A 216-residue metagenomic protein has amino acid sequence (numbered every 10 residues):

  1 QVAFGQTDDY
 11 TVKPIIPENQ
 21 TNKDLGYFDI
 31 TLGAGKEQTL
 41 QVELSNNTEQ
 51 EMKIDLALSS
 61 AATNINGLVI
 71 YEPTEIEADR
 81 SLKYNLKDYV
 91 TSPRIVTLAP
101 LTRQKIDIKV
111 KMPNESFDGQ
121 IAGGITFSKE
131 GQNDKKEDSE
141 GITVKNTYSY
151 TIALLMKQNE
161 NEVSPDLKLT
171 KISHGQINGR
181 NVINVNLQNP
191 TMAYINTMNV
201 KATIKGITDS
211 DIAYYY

Functional and structural regions predicted by a protein language model:
F4-Y216: Long beta-sheet-rich domains in secretory-pathway and surface-associated proteins
